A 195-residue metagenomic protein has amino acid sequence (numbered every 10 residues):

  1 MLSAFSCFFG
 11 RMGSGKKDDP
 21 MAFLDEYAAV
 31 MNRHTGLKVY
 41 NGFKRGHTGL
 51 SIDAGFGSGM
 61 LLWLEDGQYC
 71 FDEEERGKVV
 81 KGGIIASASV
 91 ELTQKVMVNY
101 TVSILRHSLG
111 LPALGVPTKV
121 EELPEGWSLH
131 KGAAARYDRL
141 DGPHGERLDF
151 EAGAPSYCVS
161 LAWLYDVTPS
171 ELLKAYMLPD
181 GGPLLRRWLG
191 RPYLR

Functional and structural regions predicted by a protein language model:
F23-V39: Leu/Val/Ala/Ile-rich N-terminal alpha-helices, chiefly Sec-type signal peptides and the beginnings
G42-E65, A133-G142: Amphipathic, interaction-prone secondary-structure segments
A54-G82: Short aromatic-glycine-(Arg/Gly/Cys) micro-motifs in beta-strand/loop hairpins
M60-L64, K81-S89, D141-P155: Short amphipathic beta-strand/extended segments with alternating polar/hydrophobic composition
G77-E91, A162-W163, V167: Acidic, aromatic-enriched beta-alpha/helix-loop junctions
S87-L140: Surface-exposed beta-loop interaction hotspot
T118-R195: Intrinsically disordered, low-complexity, charge-dense segments enriched in Lys/Arg and Glu/Asp interspersed
